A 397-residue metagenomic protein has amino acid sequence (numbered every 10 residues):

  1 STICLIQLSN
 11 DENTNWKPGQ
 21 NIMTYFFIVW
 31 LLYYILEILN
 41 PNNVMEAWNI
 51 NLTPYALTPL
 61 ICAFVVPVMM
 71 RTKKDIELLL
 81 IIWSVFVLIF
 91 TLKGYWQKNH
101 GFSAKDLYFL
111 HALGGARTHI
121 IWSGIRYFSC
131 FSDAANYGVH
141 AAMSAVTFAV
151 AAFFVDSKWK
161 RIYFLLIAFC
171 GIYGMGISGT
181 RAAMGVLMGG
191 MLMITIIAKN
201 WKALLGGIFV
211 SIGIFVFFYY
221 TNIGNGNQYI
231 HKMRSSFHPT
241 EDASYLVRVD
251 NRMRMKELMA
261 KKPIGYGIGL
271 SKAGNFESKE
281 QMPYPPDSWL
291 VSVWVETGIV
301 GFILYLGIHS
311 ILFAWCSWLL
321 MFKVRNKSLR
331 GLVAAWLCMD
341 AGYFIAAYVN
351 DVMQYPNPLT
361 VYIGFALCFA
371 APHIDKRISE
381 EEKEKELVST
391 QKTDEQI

Functional and structural regions predicted by a protein language model:
S1-E12, S144-V155, V300-K323: Hydrophobic, aromatic-rich transmembrane alpha-helices and their immediate juxtamembrane boundary segments
S1-L57, Y343, E395-I397: N-terminal hydrophobic segments of proteins, predominantly signal-anchor/transmembrane helices of inner/organellar
I28-L39, I61, E77-I197, S317-W318 (+1 more regions): Alpha-helical transmembrane segments of multi-pass inner-membrane proteins
L92, K98-F102, S178, T195-P239 (+2 more regions): A membrane-periplasm/extracellular boundary helix in multi-pass inner-membrane enzymes that assemble envelope glycans
L110, G224-Y229, R234-I299, L320-K323: Long extracytoplasmic/lumenal interhelical loops at the membrane interface of multi-pass membrane proteins
S129, D133-A135, G171-G174, P263-Y266 (+3 more regions): A conserved mid-to-late transmembrane alpha helix and its immediate loop/hinge that forms the functional core
V146, W336-E395: Transmembrane alpha-helices of multi-pass inner-membrane enzymes
R161-Y163, G171, M191-T195, T297-F344: Hydrophobic transmembrane alpha-helices and their immediate junctions
